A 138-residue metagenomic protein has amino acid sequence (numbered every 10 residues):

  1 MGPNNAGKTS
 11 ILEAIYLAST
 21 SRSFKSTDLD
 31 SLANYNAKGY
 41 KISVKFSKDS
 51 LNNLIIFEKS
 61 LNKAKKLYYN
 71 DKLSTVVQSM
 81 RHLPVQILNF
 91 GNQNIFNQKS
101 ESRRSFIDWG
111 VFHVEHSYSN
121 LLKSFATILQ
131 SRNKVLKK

Functional and structural regions predicted by a protein language model:
M1-L17: Pre-Walker A-like glycine/lysine-rich segment at the N-terminus of P-loop NTPase domains
Y16-S102, D108-Y118: Nucleotide-state sensing region of NTPase/ATPase domains
D28-L29, I107, V114-K138: Long, non-coiled-coil amphipathic alpha-helical linker/lever segments that couple catalytic cores to other domains
